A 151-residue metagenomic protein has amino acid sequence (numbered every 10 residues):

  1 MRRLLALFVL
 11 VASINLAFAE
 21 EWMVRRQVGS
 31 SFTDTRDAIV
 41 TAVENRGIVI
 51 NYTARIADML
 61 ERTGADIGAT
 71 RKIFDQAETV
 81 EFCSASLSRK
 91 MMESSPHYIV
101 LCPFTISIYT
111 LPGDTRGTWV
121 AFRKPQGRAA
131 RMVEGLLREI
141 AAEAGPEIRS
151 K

Functional and structural regions predicted by a protein language model:
R2-L7: Sec-dependent signal peptide recognition, specifically the positively charged N-region followed immediately by
S13-I14: N-terminal signal peptide c-region/cleavage motif recognized by signal peptidases
F18-G47, A54-A57, E147-R149: Terminal, regulation- and interaction-focused segments at domain boundaries
E21, N51, D75-A77, L101 (+1 more regions): Extracytoplasmic
V28-R36, T53, T70-I73, Q126-E134: Solvent-exposed, acidic/flexible segments
R55-L101: Compact, glycine-rich, soluble single-domain proteins
C102-G127: Beta-strand/loop substructures that line and gate deep hydrophobic ligand-binding cavities in soluble
T118-K151: C-terminal partner/receptor-binding element of secreted or periplasmic proteins
